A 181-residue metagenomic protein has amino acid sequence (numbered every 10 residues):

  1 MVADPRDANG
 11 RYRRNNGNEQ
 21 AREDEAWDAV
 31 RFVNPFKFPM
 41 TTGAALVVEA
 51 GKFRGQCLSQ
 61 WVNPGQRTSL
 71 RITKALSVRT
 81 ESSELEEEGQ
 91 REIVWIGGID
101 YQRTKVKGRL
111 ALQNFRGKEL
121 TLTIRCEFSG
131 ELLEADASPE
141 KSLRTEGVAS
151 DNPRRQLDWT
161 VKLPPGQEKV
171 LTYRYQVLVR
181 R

Functional and structural regions predicted by a protein language model:
M1-K107, K118-A137, T145, L163-R181: Intrinsically disordered, low-complexity Ser/Thr/Pro/Gly-rich interaction regions that scaffold/cooperate
D136, S142-R154: Active-site pocket scaffolds in enzymes
